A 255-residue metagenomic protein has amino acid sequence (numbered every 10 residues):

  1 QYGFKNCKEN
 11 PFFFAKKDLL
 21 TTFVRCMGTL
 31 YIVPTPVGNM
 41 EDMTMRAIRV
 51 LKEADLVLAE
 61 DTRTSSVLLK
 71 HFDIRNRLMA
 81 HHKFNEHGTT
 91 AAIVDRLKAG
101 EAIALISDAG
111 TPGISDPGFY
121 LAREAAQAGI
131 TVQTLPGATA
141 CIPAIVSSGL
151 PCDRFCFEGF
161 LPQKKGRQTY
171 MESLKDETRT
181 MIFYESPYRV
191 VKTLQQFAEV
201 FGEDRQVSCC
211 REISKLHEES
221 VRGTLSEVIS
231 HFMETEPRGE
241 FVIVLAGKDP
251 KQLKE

Functional and structural regions predicted by a protein language model:
F12, K16-F23: Short, positively charged and aromatic/hydrophobic N-terminal segments
M27-K83: Glycine-rich, flexible N-terminal cofactor/catalytic loop recognition
H81-E86, L161-P162: Conserved helicase motor
T90-T139: Glycine/small-residue-rich loop that forms an oxyanion/phosphate-binding "nest" at active or ligand-binding sites
Y120-E177: Class I SAM-dependent methyltransferase SAM-binding "motif I" and its flanking Rossmann-like core
T180, Y184-E255: A contiguous loop/helix-start segment that scaffolds small-molecule binding in enzyme catalytic cores
